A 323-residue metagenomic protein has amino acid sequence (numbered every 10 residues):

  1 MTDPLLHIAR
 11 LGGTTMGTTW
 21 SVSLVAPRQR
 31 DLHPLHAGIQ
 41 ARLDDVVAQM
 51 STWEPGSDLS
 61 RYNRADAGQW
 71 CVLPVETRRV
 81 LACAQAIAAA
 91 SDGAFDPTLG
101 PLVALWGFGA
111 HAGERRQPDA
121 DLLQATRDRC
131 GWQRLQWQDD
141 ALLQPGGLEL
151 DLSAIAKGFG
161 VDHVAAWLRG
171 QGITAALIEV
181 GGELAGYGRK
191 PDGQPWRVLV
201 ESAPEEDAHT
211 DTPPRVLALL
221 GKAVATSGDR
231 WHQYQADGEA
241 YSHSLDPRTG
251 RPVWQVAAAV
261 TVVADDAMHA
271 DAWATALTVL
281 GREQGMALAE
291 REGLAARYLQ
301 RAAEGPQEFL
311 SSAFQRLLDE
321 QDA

Functional and structural regions predicted by a protein language model:
M1-A323: Mature catalytic core of soluble alpha/beta enzymes
